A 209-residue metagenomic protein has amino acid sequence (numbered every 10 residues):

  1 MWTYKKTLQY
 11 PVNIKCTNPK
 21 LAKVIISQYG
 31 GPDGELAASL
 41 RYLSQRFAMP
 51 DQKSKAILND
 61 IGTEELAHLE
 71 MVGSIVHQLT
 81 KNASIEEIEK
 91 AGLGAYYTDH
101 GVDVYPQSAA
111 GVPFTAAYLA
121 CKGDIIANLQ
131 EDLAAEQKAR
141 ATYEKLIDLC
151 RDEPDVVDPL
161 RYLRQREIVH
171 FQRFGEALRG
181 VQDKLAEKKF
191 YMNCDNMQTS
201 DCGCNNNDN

Functional and structural regions predicted by a protein language model:
M1-N209: Non-heme di-metal
